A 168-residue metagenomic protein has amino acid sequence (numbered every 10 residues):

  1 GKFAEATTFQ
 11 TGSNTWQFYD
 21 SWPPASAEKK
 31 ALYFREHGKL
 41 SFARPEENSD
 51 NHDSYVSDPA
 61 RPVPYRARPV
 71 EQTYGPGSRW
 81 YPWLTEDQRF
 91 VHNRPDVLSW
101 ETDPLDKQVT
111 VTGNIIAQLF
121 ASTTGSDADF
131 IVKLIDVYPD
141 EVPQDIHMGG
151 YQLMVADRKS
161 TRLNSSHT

Functional and structural regions predicted by a protein language model:
G1-R162: C-terminal, loop-rich substrate-recognition/catalytic regions characterized by aromatic stacking residues
L163-T168: Single conserved hydrophobic/aromatic residue that forms the stacking wall/gate of nucleotide- or nucleobase-binding
